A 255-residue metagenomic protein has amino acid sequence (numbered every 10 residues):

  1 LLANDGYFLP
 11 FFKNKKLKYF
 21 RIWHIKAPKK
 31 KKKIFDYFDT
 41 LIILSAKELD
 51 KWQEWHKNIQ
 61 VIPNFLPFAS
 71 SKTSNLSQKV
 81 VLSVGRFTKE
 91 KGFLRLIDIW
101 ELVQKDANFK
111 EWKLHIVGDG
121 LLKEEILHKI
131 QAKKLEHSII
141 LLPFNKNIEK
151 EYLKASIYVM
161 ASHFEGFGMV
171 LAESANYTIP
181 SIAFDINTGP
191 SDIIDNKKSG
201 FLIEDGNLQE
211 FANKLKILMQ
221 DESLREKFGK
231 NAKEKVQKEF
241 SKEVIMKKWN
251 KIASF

Functional and structural regions predicted by a protein language model:
L1-F8, W23: Short His-centered aromatic/hydrophobic patch
K47, F65: Carbohydrate-associated surface elements
K79, R86-Q104, L121-L127, M169 (+1 more regions): A conserved mid-protein helix/loop that constitutes part of the nucleotide-sugar donor-binding site
L127, Q131, E210, I217 (+2 more regions): A short, well-ordered alpha-helix in the C-terminal region of glycosyltransferases
L127-P143: Nucleotide-activated donor-binding/catalytic signature segment of Leloir-type glycosyltransferases, i.e., the conserved
F144, H163: Aromatic "clamp/platform" in nucleotide-sugar-dependent glycosyltransferases that forms part of the donor/acceptor
P180-F184: Short hydrophobic beta-strand element within catalytic cores of glycosyltransferases and related nucleotide-activated
D195-K197, F201-Q209, K216-S223: Conserved acidic donor-binding segment of nucleotide-sugar-dependent glycosyltransferases
